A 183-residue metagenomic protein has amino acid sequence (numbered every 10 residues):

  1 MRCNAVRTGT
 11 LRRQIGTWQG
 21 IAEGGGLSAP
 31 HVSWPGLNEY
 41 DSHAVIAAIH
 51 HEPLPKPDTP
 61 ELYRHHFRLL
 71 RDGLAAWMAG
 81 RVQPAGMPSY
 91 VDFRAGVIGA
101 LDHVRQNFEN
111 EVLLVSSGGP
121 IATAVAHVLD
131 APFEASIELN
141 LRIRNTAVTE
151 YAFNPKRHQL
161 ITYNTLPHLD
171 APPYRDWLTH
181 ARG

Functional and structural regions predicted by a protein language model:
M1-R71: Phosphate-coordination/substrate-recognition cap region in phosphate-metabolizing enzymes
R7, N110-S116: Beta-strand elements within well-structured catalytic alpha/beta cores of enzymes that handle phosphate/sulfate esters
G20, T123-H127: Active-site signature of alpha/beta-hydrolase-fold catalytic machinery across serine- and Asp/Cys-nucleophile hydrolases
L27, V32, Y40-L62, V91 (+2 more regions): Acidic, low-complexity terminal tails and accessory targeting/binding regions of phosphate-metabolizing enzymes
M78-R94: Surface-exposed cleft-lining segments at the edges of enzyme active sites
R94, I98-R105: Generic structural signal for well-ordered alpha-helical scaffold segments
H103-F108, S117: Conserved nucleotide-sugar donor-interacting segment of glycosyltransferase catalytic cores, predominantly GT-B
G118-A122, N154: GST superfamily/GST-like fold recognition
